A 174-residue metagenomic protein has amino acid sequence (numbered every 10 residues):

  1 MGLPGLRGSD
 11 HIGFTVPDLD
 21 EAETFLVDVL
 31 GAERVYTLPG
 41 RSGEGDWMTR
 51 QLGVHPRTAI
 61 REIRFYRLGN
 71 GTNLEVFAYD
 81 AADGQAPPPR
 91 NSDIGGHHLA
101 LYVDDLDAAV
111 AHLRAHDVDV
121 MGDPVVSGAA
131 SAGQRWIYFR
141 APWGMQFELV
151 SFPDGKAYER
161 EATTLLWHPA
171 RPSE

Functional and structural regions predicted by a protein language model:
M1-G5, F14, T37, L74 (+2 more regions): Vicinal oxygen chelate
G5-G8, N91-G96, S131: Short glycine-enriched loop/turn motifs at secondary-structure junctions
S9, Y66, G71-V76, G96 (+1 more regions): Short, structured motif recognition centered on aromatic/hydrophobic residues
T15-G71, A108, A115, S127-A132 (+1 more regions): Core segments of cupin and vicinal oxygen chelate
E44-T49, A82-P87, A157: A short, acidic/glycine-rich surface segment
H55, P89-N91: Short consensus segments that form the blades of beta-propeller domains, in both extracellular/periplasmic
